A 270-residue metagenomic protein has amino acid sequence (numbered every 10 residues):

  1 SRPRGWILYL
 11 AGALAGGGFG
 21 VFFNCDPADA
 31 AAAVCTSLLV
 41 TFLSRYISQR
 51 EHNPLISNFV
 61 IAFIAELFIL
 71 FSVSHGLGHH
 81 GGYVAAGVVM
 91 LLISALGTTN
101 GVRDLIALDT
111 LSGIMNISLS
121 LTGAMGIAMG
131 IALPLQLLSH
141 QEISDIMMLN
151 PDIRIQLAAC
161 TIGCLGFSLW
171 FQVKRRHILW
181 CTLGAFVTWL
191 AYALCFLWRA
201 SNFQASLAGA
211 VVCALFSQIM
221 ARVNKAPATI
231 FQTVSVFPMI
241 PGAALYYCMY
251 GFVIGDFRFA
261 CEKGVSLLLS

Functional and structural regions predicted by a protein language model:
S1, A13-C25, V40-N53, Q136-M148 (+3 more regions): Short juxtamembrane and helix-loop transition motifs at transmembrane-helix boundaries in membrane proteins
R2-G97: Core alpha-helical transmembrane segments of integral membrane proteins
W6-L10, A30-C35, I56-V60, I117 (+7 more regions): Hydrophobic alpha-helical transmembrane segments
V21-T36, H80-S94, S144-A159, R199-V212 (+1 more regions): Structural signature of hydrophobic alpha-helical transmembrane segments
V40-E51, G97-S112, G163-R176, S217-A228: C-terminal ends of transmembrane helices
H75-G81, L138-P151, G251-K263: Membrane-interface helix termini and inter-helical loops of multi-pass transporters
V84-L92, T99-M125, A193, W198-S270: C-terminal transmembrane helix-loop-helix hairpin of multi-pass membrane proteins
V102-M147, P151, I155-C164: Membrane-embedded hairpin module used as a gating/binding unit in multi-pass transport and secretion proteins
